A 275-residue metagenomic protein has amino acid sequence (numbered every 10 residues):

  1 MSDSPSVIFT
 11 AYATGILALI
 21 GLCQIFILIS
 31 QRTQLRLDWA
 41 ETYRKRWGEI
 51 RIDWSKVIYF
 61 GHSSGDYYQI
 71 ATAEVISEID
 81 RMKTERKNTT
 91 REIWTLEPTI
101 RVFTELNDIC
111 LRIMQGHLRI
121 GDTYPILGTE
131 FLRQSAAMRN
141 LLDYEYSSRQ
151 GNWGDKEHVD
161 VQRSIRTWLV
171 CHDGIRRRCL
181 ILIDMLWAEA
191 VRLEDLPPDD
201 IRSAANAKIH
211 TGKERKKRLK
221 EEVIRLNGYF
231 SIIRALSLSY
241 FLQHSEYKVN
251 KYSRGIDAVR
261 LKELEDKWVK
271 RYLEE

Functional and structural regions predicted by a protein language model:
S2-R81: Membrane-proximal alpha-helical anchors
D3-S6, D38-E41, R86-I100: Short, solvent-exposed segments of well-ordered alpha helices
L17, I29, N88, E92-T95 (+1 more regions): Residues at structural and domain junctions
M82-R86, M114: Short, charged/polar, low-complexity loop and linker segments that flank or interrupt alpha-helical bundles
E97-E275: An amphipathic alpha-helical interaction surface
